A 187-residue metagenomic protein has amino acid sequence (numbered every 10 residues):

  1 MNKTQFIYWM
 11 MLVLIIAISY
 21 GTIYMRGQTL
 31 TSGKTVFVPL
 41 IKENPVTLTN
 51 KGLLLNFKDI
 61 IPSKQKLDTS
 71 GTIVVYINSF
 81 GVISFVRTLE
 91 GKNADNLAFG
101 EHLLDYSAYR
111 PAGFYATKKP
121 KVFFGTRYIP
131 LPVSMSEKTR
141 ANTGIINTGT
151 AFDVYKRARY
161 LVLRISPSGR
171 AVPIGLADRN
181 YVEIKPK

Functional and structural regions predicted by a protein language model:
T4-Y24: Hydrophobic membrane-insertion alpha-helices, especially the h-region of bacterial N-terminal signal peptides
A17-F37: Aromatic-capped interface at the extracytoplasmic side of an N-terminal signal-anchor transmembrane helix
G27-L30, T49-F57, I61, N180-P186: Cell-surface/extracellular proteins and modules involved in cell-wall/glycan interaction or trafficking/anchoring
G33-T35, D68-T72, K156-Y160: Extracytoplasmic
K34-E43, I145-G149: Short alpha-helix capping/helix-loop boundary micro-motifs
V38-P39, L55, V75, L163: Preference for bulky hydrophobic residues occupying beta-strand positions in well-ordered beta-sheet regions
P39-S70: Short extracytoplasmic
Y76-K187: Beta-strand-rich cores of mature extracytoplasmic or soluble domains
